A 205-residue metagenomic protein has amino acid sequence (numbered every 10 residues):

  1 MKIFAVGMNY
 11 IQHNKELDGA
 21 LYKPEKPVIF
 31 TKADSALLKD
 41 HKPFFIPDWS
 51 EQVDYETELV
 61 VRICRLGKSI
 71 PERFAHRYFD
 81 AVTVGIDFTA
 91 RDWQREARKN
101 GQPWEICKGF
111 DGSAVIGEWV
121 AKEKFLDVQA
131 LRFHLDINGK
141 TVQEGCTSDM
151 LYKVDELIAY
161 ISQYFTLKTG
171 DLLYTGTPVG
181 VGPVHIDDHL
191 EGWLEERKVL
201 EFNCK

Functional and structural regions predicted by a protein language model:
M1-G85, R91-R95: Extended, compositionally biased flexible segments
N9, H13-K23, I29, T83 (+1 more regions): Catalytic-pocket segment enriched in acidic/His residues
